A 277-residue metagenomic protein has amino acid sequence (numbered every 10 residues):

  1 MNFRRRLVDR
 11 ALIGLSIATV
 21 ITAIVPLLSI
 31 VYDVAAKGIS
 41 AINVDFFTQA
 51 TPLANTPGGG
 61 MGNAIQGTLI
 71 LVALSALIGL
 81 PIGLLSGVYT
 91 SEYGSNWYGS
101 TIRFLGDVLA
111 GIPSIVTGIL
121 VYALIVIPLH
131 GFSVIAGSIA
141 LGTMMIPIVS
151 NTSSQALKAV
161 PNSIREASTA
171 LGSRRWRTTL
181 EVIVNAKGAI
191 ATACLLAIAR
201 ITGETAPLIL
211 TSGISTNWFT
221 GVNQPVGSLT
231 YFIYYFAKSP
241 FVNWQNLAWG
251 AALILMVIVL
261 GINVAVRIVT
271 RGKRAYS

Functional and structural regions predicted by a protein language model:
L12, I82-V121, I148-Q155, Y276-S277: Cytoplasmic-entry segments and transmembrane alpha-helices of multi-pass inner-membrane transporters
L12-G14, S154-K158, L180, T192-L195 (+1 more regions): C-terminal transmembrane helix and the adjacent membrane-cytosol boundary/short C-terminal tail of inner/organellar
V25-G58, G213-N223: Short membrane-interfacial helix/loop motifs at transmembrane-helix boundaries
A54-N55, L208-M256: Interhelical loop and adjacent transmembrane-helix boundary motif in polytopic membrane transport permeases
G59-Y89: Transmembrane alpha-helix signature in integral membrane proteins
I82, S86, T90, S95-Y98 (+3 more regions): Amphipathic cytosolic juxtamembrane alpha-helices at the membrane-cytosol interface of multi-pass membrane transporters
D107-T143: Generic hydrophobic transmembrane alpha-helix motif, especially the helices
S153, R175-L210: Transmembrane alpha-helices
